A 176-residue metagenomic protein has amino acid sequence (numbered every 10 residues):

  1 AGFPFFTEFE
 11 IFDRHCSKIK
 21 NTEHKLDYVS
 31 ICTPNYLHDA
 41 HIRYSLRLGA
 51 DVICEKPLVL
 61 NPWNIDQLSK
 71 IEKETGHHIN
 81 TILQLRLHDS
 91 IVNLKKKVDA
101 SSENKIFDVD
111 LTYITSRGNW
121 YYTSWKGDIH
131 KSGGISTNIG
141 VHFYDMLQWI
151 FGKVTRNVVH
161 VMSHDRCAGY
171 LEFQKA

Functional and structural regions predicted by a protein language model:
P4-S69: Beta-loop-alpha module in the N-terminal Rossmann-like domain of NAD(P)-dependent dehydrogenases, especially those
Y28, A40, Q67, D89 (+3 more regions): Alpha-helical elements of Rossmann-like donor-binding domains used by nucleotide-donor carbohydrate transfer enzymes
I31, V52-E55, I79-I82, V158-V159: Short catalytic-loop micro-motif centered on adjacent basic/acidic residues
I65-L85, E103-D110: Rossmann-fold dehydrogenase core element
L85-R156: Predominantly a Rossmann-like dinucleotide-binding segment in NAD(P)-dependent oxidoreductases
T155-S163: Conserved S-adenosyl-L-methionine
Y170-K175: Active-site beta-strand termini and strand-to-loop segments that position acidic
